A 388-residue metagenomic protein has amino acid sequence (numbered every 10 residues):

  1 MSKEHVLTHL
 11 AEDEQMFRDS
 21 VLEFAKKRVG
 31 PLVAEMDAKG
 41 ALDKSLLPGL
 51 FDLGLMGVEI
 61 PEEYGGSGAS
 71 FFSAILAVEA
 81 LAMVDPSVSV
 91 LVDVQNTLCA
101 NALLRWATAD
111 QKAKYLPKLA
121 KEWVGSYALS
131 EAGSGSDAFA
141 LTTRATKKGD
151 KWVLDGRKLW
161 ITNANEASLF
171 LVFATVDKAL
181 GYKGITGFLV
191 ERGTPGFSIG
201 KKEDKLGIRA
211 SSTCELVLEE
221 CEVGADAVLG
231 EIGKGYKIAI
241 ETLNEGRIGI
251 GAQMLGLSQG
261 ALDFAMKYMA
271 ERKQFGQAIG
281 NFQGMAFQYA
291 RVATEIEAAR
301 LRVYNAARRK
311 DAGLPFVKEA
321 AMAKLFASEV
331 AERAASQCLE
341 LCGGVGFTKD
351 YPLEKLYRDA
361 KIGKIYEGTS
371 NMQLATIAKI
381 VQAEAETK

Functional and structural regions predicted by a protein language model:
M1-V94, W106-Q111, E122, D137 (+3 more regions): Alpha-helical interface subdomain recognition
G54, V78-A82, A174, V190-P195 (+1 more regions): Short Ser/Thr-interspersed hydrophobic loop/turn segments at strand-loop and sheet-helix junctions that line or gate
T97-R105: Helix-loop "lid/cap" segments that line or gate small-molecule binding pockets
K121-S130: A short, Trp-centered hydrophobic/proline-enriched beta-strand micro-motif
G133-S136, W160-N163, D177-A179, K205-S212: Short Gly/Pro-enriched turn/cap motifs at secondary-structure boundaries
A140-T142, G193-G224: Flexible, small-/acidic-enriched active-site or ligand-binding loops
K151, D155-I199: A short core secondary-structure module
V217-E241: A short, charged helix-loop
